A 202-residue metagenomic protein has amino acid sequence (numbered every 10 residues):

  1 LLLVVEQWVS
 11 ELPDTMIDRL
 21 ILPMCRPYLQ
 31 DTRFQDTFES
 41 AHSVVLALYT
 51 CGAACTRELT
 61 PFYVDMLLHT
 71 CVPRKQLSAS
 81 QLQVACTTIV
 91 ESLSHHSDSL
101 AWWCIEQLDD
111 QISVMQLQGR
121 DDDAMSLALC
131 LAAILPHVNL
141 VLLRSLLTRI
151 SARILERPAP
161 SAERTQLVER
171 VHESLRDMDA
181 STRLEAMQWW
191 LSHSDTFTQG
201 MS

Functional and structural regions predicted by a protein language model:
L1-V9, R19-M24, Q35-V45, L77-C86 (+4 more regions): HEAT-repeat alpha-solenoid elements in large eukaryotic scaffold proteins
E6, L29-Q30: Long, low-complexity intrinsically disordered regions enriched in Ser/Thr/Asp/Glu with frequent Gly/Pro
Q30-T32, H69-P73, Q118, R157 (+1 more regions): Short coil turns that connect the paired helices of HEAT/ARM alpha-solenoid repeats
D36, H42-Y49, A162-S202: Eukaryote-biased recognition of C-terminal alpha-helical segments
A53-T148: Long alpha-helical HEAT/HEAT-like repeat alpha-solenoid scaffolds in very large eukaryotic proteins, especially those
L147-L155, M201: Long, compositionally biased intrinsically disordered regions
